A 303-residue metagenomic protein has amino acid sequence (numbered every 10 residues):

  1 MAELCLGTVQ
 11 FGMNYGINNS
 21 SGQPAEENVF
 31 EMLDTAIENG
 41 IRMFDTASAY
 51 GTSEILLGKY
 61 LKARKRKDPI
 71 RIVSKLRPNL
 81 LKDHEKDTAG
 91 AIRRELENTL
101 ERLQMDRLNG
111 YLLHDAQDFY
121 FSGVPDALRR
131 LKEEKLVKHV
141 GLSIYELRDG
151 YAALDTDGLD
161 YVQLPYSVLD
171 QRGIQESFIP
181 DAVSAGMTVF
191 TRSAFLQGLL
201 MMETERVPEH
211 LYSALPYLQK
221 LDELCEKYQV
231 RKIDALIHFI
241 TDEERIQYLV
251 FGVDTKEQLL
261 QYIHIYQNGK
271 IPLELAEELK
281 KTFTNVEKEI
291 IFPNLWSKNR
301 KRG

Functional and structural regions predicted by a protein language model:
M1-D68: N-terminal binding-site loop/beta-alpha segment at the start of enzyme catalytic domains that lines or forms
L6, F44, L57, I72 (+7 more regions): Conserved, mostly hydrophobic/aromatic
M13-N18, N79-E85, L200-M202: A short acidic, helix-capping loop that chelates divalent metal ions and anchors anionic groups
S21-T35, D87-L103, Y145-A152: Short, acidic/polar
A47-I55, N79-K82, Q117-S122, V168-G173: Acidic-and-aromatic substrate-binding clefts and catalytic sites of carbohydrate-active enzymes
G58-R71, L100-Q104, A153-D157, A182-S184: Acidic (Asp/Glu)-rich catalytic clusters
L100-D118: Active-site groove signature of glycoside hydrolases
A116-F283, L295-G303: Beta/alpha (TIM)-barrel catalytic core signal, keyed to glycine-rich beta->alpha loops juxtaposed to Asp/Glu that bind
